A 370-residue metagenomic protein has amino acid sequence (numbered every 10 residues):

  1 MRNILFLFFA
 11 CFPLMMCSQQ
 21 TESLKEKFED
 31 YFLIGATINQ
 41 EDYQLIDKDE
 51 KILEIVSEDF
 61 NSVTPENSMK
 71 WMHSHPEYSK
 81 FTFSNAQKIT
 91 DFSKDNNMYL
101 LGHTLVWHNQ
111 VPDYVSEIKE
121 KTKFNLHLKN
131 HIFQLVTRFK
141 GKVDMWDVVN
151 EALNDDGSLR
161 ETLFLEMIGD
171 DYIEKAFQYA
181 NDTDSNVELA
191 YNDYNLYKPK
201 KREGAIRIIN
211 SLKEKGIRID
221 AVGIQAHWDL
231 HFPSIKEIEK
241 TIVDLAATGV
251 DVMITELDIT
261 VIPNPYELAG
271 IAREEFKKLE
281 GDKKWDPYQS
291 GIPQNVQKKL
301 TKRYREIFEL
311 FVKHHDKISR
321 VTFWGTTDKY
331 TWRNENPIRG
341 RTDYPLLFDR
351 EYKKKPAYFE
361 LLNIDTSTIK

Functional and structural regions predicted by a protein language model:
M1-L24: Bacterial Sec-dependent N-terminal signal peptides
Q20-S62, E66: Boundary/entry segment of secreted carbohydrate-active catalytic domains
E22, E58, S62-P76, N85-Y197 (+1 more regions): Substrate-binding cleft and catalytic face of glycoside hydrolase catalytic domains, especially the flexible beta-alpha
I34-I38, N61-P65, L100-T104, D144-V148 (+4 more regions): Hydrophobic faces of well-ordered beta-strands that scaffold small-molecule active sites in alpha/beta enzyme cores
I38-D49, W71-S84, L153-S158, N195-E203 (+3 more regions): Acidic-and-aromatic substrate-binding clefts and catalytic sites of carbohydrate-active enzymes
D42-S57, L126-L135, K201-L212, R303-L310: Short, acidic/polar
D47, R138, D147-D170, K175 (+6 more regions): Aromatic-rich peripheral "rim/lid" segments of glycoside hydrolase catalytic domains that contact and position glycan
N195-D220, T241, P263, T327-W332: Substrate-binding cleft/loops of secretory-pathway carbohydrate-active enzymes
